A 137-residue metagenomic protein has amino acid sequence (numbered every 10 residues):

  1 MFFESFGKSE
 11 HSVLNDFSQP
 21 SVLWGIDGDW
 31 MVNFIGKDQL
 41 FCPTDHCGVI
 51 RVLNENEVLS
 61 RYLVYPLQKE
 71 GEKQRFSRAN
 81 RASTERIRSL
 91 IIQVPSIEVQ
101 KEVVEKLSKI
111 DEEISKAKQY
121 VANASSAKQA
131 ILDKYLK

Functional and structural regions predicted by a protein language model:
F2-Q68, E72, S83-I87: A short beta-sheet element
D16, D38-L40, P66, A79 (+6 more regions): Generic preference for flexible, low-structure residues
E72-K73, E113: A general structural signal for well-ordered secondary-structure junctions
Q74-R78: A short linear hydrophobic-aromatic micro-motif
Q93-K137: Amphipathic alpha-helical coiled-coil/heptad-repeat segments
